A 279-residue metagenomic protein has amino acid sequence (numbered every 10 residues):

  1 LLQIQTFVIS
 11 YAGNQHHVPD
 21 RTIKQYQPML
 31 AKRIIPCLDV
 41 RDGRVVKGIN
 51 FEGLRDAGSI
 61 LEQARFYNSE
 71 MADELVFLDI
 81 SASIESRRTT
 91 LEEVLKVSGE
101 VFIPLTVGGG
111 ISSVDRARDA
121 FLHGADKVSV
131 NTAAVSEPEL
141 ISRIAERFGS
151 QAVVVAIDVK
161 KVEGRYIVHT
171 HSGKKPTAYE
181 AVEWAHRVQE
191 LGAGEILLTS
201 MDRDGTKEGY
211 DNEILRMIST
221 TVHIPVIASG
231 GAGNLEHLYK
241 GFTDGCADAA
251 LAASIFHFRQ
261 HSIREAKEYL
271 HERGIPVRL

Functional and structural regions predicted by a protein language model:
I34-L38, V76, L105-G109, V128-V130 (+4 more regions): Hydrophobic faces of well-ordered beta-strands that scaffold small-molecule active sites in alpha/beta enzyme cores
D39, Y67, L75, A120 (+5 more regions): Conserved, mostly hydrophobic/aromatic
R41, K127-L197, D202-R203: Conserved anion-binding
E74-E92, T132, L198-E208: Glycine-rich, proline-tolerant flexible connector loops at the mouths of alpha/beta enzymes
S86-T106, R143-I157, G209-A228, G233: Alpha-helix-loop-beta-strand connector modules within alpha/beta enzyme cores
L105, S112-G124, E213-L215, S219-A247: Catalytic cores of alpha/beta
H123-L140, G231-N234, D244-R264: Glycine-rich phosphate-binding active-site loops on the catalytic face of alpha/beta enzymes
I141-R147, F242-D244, F256-L279: C-terminal helical cap(s) of enzyme catalytic domains, especially alpha/beta-barrels
